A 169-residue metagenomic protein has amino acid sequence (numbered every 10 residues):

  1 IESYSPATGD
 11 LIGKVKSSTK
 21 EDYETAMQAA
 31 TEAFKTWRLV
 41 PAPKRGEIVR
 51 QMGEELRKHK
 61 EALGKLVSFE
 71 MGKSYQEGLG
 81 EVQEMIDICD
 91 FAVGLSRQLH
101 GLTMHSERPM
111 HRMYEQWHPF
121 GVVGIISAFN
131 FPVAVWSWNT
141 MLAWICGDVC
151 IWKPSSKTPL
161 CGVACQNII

Functional and structural regions predicted by a protein language model:
I1-K14: N-terminal glycine-rich, Lys/His-bearing helix-loop that initiates the first secondary-structure elements of many
Y4, V67, S96, Q116-P119 (+1 more regions): Short, flexible coil/turn micro-motifs enriched in small/turn-prone residues
S5, R45, K153: Acidic active-site catalytic centers that drive phospho-/nucleotidyl reactions and related ester hydrolyses
P6, S18, I126-A128: Generic beta-structure capping elements
T8, S68, T158: Ser/Thr-centric signal marking residues that sit in or immediately flank functional binding/regulatory motifs
G9, R45, C89, V123 (+1 more regions): Residue-level signature of catalytic and energy-coupling elements of molecular machines, predominantly ATP/GTP-dependent
I12-H100, M110: Glycine-rich loop-to-alpha-helix module at the N-terminal edge of alpha/beta enzyme cores
G101-I169: Rossmann-like NAD(P) dinucleotide-binding subdomain of oxidoreductase/dehydrogenase enzymes
